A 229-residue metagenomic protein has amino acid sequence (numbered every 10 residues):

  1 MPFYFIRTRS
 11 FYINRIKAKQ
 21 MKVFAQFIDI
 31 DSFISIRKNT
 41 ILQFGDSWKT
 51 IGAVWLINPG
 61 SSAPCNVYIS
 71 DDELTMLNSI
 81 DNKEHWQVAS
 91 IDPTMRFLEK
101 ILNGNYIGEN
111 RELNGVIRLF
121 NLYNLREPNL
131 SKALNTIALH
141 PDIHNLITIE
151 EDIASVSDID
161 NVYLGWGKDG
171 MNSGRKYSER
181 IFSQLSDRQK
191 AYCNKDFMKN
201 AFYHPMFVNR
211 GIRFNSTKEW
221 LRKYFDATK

Functional and structural regions predicted by a protein language model:
P2-W86, K229: Active-site and ligand/interface coordination hotspots across diverse enzymes and nucleic-acid-associated assemblies
T50-I51, G115, D158-V162: Conserved acidic residues
N58-S61, N124, D169-G170: Short, glycine/serine-rich, charged loops/turns that create anion-binding and catalytic segments at active sites
N78-S90, P141-I147: A short acidic, glycine-rich active-site loop that binds or catalyzes chemistry on phosphate/adenosine moieties
P93-R111: A short, N-terminal amphipathic alpha-helix
N110-A133: Short connector loops at secondary-structure junctions
E127-K229: Glycine/proline-rich loop-helix segments at beta-alpha junctions forming the active-site rim of enzyme cores
